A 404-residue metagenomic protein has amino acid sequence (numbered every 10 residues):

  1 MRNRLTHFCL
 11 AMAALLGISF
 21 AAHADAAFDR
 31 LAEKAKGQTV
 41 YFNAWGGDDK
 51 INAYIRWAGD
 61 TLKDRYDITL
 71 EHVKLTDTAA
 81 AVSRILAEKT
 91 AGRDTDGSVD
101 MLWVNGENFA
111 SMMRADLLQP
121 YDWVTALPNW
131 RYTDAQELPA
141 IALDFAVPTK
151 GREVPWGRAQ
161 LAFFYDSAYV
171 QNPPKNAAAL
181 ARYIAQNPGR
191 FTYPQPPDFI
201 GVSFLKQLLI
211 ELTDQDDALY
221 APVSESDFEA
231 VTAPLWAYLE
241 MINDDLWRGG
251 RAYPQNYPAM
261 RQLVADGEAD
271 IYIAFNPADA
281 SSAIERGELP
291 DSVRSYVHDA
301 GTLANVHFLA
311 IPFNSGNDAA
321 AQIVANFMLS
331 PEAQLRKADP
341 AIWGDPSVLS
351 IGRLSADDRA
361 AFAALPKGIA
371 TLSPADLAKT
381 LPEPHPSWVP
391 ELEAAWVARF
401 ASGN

Functional and structural regions predicted by a protein language model:
M1-L10: Bacterial N-terminal signal peptides that target proteins for export
C9-S19: Bacterial N-terminal signal peptides
A21-A26: Boundary at the C-terminal end of the N-terminal hydrophobic targeting segment
A27, Q262, I369-N404: Conserved C-terminal helix/tail region of periplasmic/extracytoplasmic solute-binding proteins
F28-K36, N43, G47-T69, F163: Short, polar/charged alpha-helical segment
W45-W57, V73-A80, T95, V99-P258: Extracytoplasmic ligand-binding site segments that recognize negatively charged/polar headgroups
W247-A310, N314: Extracytoplasmic/periplasmic substrate-binding proteins
T302-L303, H307-D376: Mature extracytoplasmic/periplasmic domains
